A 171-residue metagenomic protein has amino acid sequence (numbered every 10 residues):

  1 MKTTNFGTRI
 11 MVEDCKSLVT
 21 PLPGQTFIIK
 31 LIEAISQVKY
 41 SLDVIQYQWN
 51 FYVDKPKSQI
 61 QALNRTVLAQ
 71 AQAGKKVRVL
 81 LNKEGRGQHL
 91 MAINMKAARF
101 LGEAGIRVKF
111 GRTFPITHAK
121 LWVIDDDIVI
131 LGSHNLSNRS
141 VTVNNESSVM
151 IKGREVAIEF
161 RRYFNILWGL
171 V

Functional and structural regions predicted by a protein language model:
M1-A34: Domain-start "cap" segments at the beginnings of catalytic or binding domains
M1-T8, K120, I124-V171: Signature of lipid phosphatidyltransferase scaffolds
S17-P23, D54-P56, I106-V108: Short, flexible loop segments at the rims of nucleotide/cofactor-binding pockets, characterized by
P23, L81, F110-R112: Short loop/edge segments at beta-strand edges and connector loops that shape dinucleotide/nucleotide cofactor-binding
I35-S36, V123: A short, aliphatic-rich alpha-helical micro-motif
V38-E103: Primarily the HKD phosphodiesterase
Q48-F51, K83-G87, F114-I116, I128 (+2 more regions): Solvent-exposed loop/turn segments at secondary-structure junctions within structured extracellular/periplasmic domains
